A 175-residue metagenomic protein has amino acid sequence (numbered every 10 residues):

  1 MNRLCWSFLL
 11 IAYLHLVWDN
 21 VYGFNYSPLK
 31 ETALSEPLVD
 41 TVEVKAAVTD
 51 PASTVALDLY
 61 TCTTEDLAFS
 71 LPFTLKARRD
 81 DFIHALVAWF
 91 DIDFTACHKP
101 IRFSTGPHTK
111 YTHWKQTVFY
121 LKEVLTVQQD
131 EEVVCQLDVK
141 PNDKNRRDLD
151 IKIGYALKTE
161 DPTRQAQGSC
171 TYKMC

Functional and structural regions predicted by a protein language model:
M1-D138, N142-C175: Class I SAM-binding transferase module
